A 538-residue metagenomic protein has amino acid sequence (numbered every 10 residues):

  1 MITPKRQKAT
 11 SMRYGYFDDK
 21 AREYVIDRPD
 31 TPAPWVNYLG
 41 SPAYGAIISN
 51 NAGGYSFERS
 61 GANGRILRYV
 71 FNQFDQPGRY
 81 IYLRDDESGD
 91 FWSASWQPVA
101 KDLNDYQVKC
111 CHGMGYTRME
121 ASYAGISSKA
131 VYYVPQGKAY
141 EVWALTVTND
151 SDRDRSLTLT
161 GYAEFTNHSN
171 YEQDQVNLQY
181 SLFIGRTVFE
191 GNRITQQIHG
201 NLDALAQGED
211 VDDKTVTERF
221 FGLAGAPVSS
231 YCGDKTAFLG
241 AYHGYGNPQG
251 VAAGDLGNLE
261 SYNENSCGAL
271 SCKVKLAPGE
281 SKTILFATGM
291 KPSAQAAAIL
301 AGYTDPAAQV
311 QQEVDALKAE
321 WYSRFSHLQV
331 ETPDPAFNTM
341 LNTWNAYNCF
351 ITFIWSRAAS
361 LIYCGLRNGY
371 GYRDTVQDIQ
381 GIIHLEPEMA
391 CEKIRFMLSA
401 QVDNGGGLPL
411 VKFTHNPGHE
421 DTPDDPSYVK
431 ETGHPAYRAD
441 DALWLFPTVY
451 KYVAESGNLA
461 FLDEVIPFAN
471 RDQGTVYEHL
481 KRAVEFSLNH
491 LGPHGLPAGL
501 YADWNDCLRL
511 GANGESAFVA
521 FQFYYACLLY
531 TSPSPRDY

Functional and structural regions predicted by a protein language model:
M1-R373, P387-F396, A400, K451-S456: Anionic coordination/interaction segments
A46, K282, G407-L408, F461 (+1 more regions): Short hydrophobic/aromatic residue motifs in ordered secondary structure
Y82, Y370-T375, I379-H494, A517-Y524: Aromatic-rich carbohydrate-recognition surfaces in CAZymes
G495-Y501: Fungal transcription factor middle regulatory core
A502-C507: A short, charged helix-loop
Y530-Y538: Single conserved hydrophobic/aromatic residue that forms the stacking wall/gate of nucleotide- or nucleobase-binding
